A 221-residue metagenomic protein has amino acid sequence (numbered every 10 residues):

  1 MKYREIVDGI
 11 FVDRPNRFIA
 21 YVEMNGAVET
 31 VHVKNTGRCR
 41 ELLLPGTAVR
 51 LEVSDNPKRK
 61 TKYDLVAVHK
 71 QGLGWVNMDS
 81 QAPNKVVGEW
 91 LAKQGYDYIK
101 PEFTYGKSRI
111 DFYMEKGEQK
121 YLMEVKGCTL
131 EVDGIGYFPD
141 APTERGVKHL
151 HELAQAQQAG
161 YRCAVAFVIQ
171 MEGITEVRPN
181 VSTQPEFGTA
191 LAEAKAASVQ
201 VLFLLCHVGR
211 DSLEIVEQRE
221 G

Functional and structural regions predicted by a protein language model:
G9, I110-D140, L153: Conserved catalytic cores of phosphodiester-cleaving nucleases, focusing on short active-site segments
N16-Y21: Short aromatic-glycine-enriched beta-strand elements
A27-E41: Beta-strand/loop nucleic-acid-binding surfaces
G37-R50, A154: Short nucleic-acid-contacting surface segments enriched for D/E, G, S/T with interspersed K/R
R40, Q71-P101: Acidic-basic catalytic patches of nuclease active cores, encompassing PD-(D/E)XK and other metal-cofactor nuclease
L44-N56, L205-C206: Flexible glycine-rich surface loops and low-complexity tracts that mediate binding to linear polymers
G134-E144, A154-T183, L205: Nucleic-acid nuclease catalytic cores
Q170-G221: Domain-level recognition of nuclease-like catalytic cores that cleave nucleotide substrates
